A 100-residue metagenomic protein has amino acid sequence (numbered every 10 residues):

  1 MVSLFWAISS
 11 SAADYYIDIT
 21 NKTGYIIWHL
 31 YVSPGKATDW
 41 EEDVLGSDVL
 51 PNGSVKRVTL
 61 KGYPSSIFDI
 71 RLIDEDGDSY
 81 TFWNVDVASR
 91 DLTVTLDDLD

Functional and structural regions predicted by a protein language model:
A7-I8: N-terminal signal peptide c-region/cleavage motif recognized by signal peptidases
A13-I17, K56: Structural beta-strand segments of beta-rich domains
D18-G24: Asparagine-centered strand-capping/turn motif at beta-strand->loop junctions
Y25-H29, Y80: Short acidic/proline- and small/hydrophobic-mixed sequence motifs that coincide with surface turns and coil-to-beta
P34-D39, E75-G77: Change "in extracellular beta-sheet-rich domains … of secreted and cell-surface proteins" to "in beta-sheet-rich domains
T38-S65: Intrinsically disordered, low-complexity Pro/Gly/Ser/Thr-rich segments with frequent PxxP/GP/PP motifs and embedded
S65-E75: A short, solvent-exposed beta-strand micro-motif common in secreted/extracellular proteins
S79-D100: Extracellular beta-sheet/turn segments enriched in Thr/Pro/Gly and aliphatic residues
